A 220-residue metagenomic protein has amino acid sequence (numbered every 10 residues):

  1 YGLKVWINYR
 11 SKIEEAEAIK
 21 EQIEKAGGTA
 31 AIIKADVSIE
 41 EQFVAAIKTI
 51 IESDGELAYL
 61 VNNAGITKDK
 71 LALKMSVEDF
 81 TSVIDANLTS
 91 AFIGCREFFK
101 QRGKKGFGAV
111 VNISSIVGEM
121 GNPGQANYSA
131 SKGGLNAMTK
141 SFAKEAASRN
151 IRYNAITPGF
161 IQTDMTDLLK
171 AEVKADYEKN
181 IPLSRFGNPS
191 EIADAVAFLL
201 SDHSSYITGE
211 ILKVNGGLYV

Functional and structural regions predicted by a protein language model:
L3-E17: Conserved glycine-rich Rossmann-like NAD(P)H-binding loop of the short-chain dehydrogenase/reductase
L71-A72, S76-I84, T166, Y177: Substrate-binding pocket helix/loop in short-chain dehydrogenase/reductase
L73, M120-A126, S148-R149, S184 (+1 more regions): Active-site loop immediately N-terminal to the catalytic Tyr-X3-Lys motif of short-chain dehydrogenase/reductase
C95, S131, T139: Active-site helix of classical SDR
K100, K144-S148, S205: Alpha-helical segment proximal to the catalytic Tyr-Lys
S115: Residue(s) in the substrate-gating loop at a strand-loop-helix junction that position the organic substrate next
A155, E178-H203, I207, V214-G216: C-terminal helical subdomain
